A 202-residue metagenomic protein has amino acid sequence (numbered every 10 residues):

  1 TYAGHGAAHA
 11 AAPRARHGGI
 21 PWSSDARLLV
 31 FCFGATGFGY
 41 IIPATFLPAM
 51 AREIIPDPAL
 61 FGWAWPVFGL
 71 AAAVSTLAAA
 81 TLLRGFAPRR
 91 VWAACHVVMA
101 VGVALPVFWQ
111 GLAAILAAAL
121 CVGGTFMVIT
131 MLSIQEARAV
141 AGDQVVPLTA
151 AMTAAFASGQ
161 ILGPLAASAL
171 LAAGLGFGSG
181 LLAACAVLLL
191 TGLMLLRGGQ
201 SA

Functional and structural regions predicted by a protein language model:
T1-A12, M194-G198: C-terminal membrane-cytosol helix-exit motif in multi-pass small-molecule transporters
D25-P66, A73: Extracytoplasmic gate region of multi-pass secondary transporters
D57-W65, I115, V145-T149: Juxtamembrane helix-start elements in MFS-like secondary transporters
W63-A72, V122, M152-F156: Transmembrane alpha-helical segments of major facilitator superfamily
S75-P88, L171-A172: Helix-to-loop junctions at the C-terminal end of transmembrane segments in multipass secondary transporters
R90-L105: Structural signature of the two symmetry-related core transmembrane helices
M127-A141: Intracellular juxtamembrane helix-capping segments at the cytosolic ends of symmetry-related transmembrane helices
V140-L175, A184: A late C-terminal transmembrane helix in Major Facilitator Superfamily
